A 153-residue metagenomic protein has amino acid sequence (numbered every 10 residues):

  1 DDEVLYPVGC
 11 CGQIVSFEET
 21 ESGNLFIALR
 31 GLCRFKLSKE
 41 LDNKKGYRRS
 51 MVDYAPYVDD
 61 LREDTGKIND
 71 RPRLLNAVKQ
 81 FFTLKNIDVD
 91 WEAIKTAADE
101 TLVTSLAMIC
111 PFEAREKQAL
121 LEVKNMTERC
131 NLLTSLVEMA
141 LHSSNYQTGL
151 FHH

Functional and structural regions predicted by a protein language model:
D1-H153: N-terminal low-complexity, acidic/polar interaction/targeting segments
